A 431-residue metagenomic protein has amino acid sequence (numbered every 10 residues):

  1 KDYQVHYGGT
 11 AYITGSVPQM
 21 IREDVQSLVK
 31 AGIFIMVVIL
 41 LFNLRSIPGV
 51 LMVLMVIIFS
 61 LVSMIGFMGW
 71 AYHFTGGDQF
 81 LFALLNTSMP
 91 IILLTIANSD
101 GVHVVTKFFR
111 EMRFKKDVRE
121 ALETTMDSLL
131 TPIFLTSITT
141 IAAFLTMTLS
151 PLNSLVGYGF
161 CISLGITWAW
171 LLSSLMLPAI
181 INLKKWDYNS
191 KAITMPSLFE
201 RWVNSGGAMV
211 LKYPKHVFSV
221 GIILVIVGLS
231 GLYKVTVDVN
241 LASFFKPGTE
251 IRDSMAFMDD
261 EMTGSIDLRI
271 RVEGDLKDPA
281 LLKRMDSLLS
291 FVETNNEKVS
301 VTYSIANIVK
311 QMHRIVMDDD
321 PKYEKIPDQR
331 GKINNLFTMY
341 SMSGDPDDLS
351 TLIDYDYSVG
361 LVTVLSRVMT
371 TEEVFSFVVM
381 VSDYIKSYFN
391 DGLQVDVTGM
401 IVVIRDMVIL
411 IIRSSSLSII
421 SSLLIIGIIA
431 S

Functional and structural regions predicted by a protein language model:
K1, R284-N295, S376-Y384: Short amphipathic alpha-helices in soluble, non-transmembrane regions that often serve as interface/regulatory elements
K1, S16-Q19, S300-L365, D406: Extracytoplasmic
K1-H6, L268-D275, L349-S382, D396: A short beta-strand structural signal in non-transmembrane regions
D2-N240, M369-T370, S376, K386-S431: Membrane-embedded transmembrane helical bundles of large multi-pass transporters/channels
T139, G264-S265, D356-S358, D391: Short flexible coil/turn linkers enriched for glycine and charged/polar residues that connect secondary-structure
G206-M209, Y213-R330: Juxtamembrane segments of multi-pass membrane proteins
K246-A256, T338-D347, V378, I412: A general structural motif
S265-R269, V301, N307-I308, T363 (+4 more regions): Extracytoplasmic/periplasmic membrane-proximal domains and adjacent transmembrane bundles of envelope biogenesis
